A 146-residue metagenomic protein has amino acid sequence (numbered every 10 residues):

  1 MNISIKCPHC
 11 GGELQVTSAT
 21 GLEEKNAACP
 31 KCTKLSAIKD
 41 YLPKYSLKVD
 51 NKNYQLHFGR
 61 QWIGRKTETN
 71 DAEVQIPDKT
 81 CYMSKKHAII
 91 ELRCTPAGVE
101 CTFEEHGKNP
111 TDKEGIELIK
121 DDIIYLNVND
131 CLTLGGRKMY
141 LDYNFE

Functional and structural regions predicted by a protein language model:
M1-K79, E91, T95-G98, L126-T133 (+1 more regions): Intrinsically disordered, low-complexity acidic Ser/Thr-rich regulatory segments
D50, K113-I116, G135: Short strand-turn-strand beta-turns centered on an Asx-Gly dipeptide
Q75, I116-K120: Short alpha-helix capping/helix-loop boundary micro-motifs
T80-K85: Short coil-to-beta-strand transition motifs
C101-F103: Short beta-strand motif preference
G107-D112: Short, solvent-exposed loop/linker segments at beta-strand-coil boundaries, enriched for Pro/Gly and Ser/Thr
